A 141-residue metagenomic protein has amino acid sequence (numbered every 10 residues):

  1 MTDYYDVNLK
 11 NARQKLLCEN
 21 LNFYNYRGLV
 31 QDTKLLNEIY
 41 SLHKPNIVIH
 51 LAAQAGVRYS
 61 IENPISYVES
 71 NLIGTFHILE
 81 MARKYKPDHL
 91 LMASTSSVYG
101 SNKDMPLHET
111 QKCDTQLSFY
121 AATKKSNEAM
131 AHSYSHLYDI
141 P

Functional and structural regions predicted by a protein language model:
M1-P141: N-terminal Rossmann-like NAD(P)+-binding domain of SDR-like oxidoreductases, especially those catalyzing
